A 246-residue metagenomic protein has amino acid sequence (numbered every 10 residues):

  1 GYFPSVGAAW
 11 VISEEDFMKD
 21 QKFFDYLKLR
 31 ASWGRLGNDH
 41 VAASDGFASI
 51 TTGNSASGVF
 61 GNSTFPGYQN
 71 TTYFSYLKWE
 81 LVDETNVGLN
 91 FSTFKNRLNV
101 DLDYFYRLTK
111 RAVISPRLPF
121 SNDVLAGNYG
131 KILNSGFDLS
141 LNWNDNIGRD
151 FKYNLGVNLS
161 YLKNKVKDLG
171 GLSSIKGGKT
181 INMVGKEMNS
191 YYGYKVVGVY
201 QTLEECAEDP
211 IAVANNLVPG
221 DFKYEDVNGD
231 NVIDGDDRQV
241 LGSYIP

Functional and structural regions predicted by a protein language model:
G1-G193: Extracellular/periplasmic, surface-exposed regions of secreted and cell-surface proteins
N54-N70, N182-Y244: Flexible glycine-rich, low-complexity coil/linker segments exposed to the extracellular/periplasmic environment
N154, I245-P246: Conserved C-terminal beta-signal and adjacent last beta-strands/turns of outer-membrane beta-barrel proteins
